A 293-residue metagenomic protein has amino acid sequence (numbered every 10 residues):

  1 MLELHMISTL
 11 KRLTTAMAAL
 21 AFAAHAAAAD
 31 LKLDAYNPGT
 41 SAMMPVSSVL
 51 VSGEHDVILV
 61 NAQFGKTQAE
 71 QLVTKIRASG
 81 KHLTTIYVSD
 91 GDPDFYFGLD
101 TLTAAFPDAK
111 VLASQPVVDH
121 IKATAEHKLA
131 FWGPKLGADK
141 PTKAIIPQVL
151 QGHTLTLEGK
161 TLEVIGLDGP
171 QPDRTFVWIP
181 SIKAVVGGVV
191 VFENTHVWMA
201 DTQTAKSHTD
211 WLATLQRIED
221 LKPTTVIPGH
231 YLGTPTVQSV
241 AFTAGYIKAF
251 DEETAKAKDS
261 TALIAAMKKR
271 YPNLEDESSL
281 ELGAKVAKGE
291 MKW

Functional and structural regions predicted by a protein language model:
E3-T15: Bacterial N-terminal signal peptides that target proteins for export
M17, H120, D220-T225, G233-W293: Accessory terminal helices/loops
A18-A26: N-terminal signal peptide c-region/cleavage motif recognized by signal peptidases
A29-A78, F176-V189: Conserved beta-strand hairpin/beta-sheet module of binuclear metal-dependent hydrolase folds, prominently
P38-T40, A62-K66, Y87-D92, Q115-V117 (+5 more regions): A mature extracytoplasmic/lumenal domain signature
V51, G152-L157: Short acidic-hydrophobic surface loop/beta-edge motif
F64, I165-G245, A249: Metallo-beta-lactamase
A78-T154: Active-site HxH/HxHxD metal-binding segment of metal-dependent hydrolases
